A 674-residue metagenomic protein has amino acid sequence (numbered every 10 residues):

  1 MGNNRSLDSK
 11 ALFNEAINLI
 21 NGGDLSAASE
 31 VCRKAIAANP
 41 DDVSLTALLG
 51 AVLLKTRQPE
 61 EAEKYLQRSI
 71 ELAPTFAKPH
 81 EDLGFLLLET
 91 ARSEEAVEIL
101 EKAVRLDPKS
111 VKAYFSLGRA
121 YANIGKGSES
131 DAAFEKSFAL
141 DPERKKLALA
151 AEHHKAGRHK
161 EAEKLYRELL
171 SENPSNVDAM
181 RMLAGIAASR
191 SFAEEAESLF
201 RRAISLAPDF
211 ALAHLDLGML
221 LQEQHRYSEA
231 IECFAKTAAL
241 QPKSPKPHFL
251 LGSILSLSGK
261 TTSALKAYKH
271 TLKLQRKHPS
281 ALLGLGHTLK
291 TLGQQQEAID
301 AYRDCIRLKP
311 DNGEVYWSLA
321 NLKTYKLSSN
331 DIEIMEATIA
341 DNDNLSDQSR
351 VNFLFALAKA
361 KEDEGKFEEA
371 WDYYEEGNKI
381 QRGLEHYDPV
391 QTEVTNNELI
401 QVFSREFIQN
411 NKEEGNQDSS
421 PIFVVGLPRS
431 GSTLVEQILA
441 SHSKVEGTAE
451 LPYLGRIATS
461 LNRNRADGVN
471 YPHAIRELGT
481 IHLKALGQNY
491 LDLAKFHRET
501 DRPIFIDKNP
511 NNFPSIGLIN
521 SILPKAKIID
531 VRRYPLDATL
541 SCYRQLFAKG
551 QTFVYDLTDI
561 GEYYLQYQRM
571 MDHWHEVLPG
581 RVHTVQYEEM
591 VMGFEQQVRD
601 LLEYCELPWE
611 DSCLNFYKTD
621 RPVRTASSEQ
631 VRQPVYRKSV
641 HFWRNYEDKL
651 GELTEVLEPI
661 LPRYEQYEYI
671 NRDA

Functional and structural regions predicted by a protein language model:
M1-T500, Y669-A674: Alpha-helical solenoid repeat scaffolds of the TPR/TPR-like class and their adjacent stem/linker regions that mediate
L292, T448, Y453-L483, H497-G651 (+1 more regions): PAPS-dependent sulfotransferase catalytic domain
A337-L345, T654-E655, P659-E665: Short amphipathic alpha-helical segments with coiled-coil-like heptad repeat character
